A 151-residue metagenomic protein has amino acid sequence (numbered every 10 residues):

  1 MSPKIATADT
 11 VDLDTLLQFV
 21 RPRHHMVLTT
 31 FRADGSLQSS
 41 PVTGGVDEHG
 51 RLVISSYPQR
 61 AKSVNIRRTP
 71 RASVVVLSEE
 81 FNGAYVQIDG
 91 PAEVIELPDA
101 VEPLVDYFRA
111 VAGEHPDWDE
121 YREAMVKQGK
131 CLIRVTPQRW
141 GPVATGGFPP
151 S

Functional and structural regions predicted by a protein language model:
M1-V11, A84-S151: Charged, gly/pro-rich active-site loop segments
S2-M26: Short, basic/aromatic recognition patches
R23-P58, A72-V76, Y85-Q87: Short beta-strand segments
H24-H25, R71, P116, W140: Generic structural signal for secondary-structure transition and capping sites
T30-R32, L77-E79, E114-R122: A short, aromatic/hydrophobic, helix- or strand-capping loop or linear motif that either lines the entrance/gate
R60-K62, F81, P149-P150: Short, surface-exposed beta-strand-loop junctions and turns on beta-sheet-rich folds
